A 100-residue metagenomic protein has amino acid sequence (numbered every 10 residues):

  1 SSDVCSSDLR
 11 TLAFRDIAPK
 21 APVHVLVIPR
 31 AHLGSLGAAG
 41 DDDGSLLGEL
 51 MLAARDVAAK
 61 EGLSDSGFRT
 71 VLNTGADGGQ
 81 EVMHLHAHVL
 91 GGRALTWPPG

Functional and structural regions predicted by a protein language model:
S1-S6: Short, small-residue-biased leader/transition segments that mark boundaries at the very start of proteins
S7-I17: Short beta-strand/loop segment at the start of cytosolic alpha/beta domains
R15-L26: A short, structured beta-strand/loop element
V25-L33, V71-G92: Histidine-centered catalytic micro-motifs
V25-V27, A31-L47: Short histidine-centered catalytic/ligand-binding loop motif
E61-S66: Beta-rich strand-turn-strand
L90-G100: Conserved His + Asp/Glu catalytic blocks
